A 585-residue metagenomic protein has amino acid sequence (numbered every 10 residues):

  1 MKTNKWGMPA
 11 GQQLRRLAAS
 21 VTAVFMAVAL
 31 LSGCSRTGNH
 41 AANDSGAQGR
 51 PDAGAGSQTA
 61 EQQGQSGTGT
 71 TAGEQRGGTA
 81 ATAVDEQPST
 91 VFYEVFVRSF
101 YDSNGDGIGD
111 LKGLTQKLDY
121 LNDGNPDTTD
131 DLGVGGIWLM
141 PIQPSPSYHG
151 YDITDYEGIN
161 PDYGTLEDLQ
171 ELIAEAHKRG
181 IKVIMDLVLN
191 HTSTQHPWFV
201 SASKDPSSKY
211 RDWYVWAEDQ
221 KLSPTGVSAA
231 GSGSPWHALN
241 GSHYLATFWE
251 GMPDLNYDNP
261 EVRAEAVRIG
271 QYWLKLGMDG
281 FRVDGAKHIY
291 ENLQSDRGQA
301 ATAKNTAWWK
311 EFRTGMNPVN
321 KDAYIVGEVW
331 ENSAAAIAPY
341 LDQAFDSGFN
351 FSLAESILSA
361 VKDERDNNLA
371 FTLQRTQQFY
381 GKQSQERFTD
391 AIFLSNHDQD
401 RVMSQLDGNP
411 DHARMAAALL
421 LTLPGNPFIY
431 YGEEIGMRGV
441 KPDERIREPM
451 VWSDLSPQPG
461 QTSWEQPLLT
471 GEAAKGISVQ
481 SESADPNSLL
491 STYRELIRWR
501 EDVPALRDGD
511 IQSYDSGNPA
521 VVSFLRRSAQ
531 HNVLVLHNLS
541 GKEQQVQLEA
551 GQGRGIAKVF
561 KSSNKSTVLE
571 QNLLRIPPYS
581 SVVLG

Functional and structural regions predicted by a protein language model:
R15-T37: Sec-dependent N-terminal signal peptides of Gram-positive bacterial secreted proteins and lipoproteins
C34-H40, G46-R50, G64-Q271, K275 (+2 more regions): Acidic/aromatic-lined carbohydrate-recognition and catalytic surfaces of CAZymes acting on diverse glycans
V200-A246, S359-K382, R447-K475: Core domains of carbohydrate- and sulfate-ester-processing enzymes
G251, K287-S295, E386-G408: Active-site clefts of carbohydrate-active enzymes
R297-Y324, W330, A334-L369, K441-R445 (+2 more regions): Extended substrate-binding grooves/exosites of carbohydrate-active enzymes
N317-V319, E331, G348, Q374-R375 (+5 more regions): Loop/helix patches that line or flank the sugar-binding groove of alpha-linked glycan CAZymes
L539-Q552: Surface-exposed beta-strand/loop patches in extracellular or lumenal glycoproteins
V568-G585: C-terminal beta-strand-rich structural cap/linker in extracellular carbohydrate-active enzymes
